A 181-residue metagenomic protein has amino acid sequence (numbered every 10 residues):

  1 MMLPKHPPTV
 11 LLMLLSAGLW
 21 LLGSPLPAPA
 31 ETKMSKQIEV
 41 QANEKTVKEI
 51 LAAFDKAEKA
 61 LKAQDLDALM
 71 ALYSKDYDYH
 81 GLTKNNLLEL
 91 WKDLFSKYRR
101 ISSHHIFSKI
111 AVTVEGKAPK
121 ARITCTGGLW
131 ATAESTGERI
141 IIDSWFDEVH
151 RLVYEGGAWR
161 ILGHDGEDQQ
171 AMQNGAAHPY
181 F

Functional and structural regions predicted by a protein language model:
M2-M13: Bacterial N-terminal signal peptides that target proteins for export
L11-L22: Bacterial N-terminal signal peptides
P27-L72, I106-K109: Short, low-complexity N-terminal intrinsically disordered segments enriched in polar/charged residues
L66-N85: Short, solvent-exposed secondary-structure junction/capping segments
Y73, T83, K109, G116 (+3 more regions): A mature extracytoplasmic/lumenal domain signature
K92-S144: Surface-exposed, charged secondary-structure patches
R139-G157: A short, surface-exposed beta-strand/turn
V153-F181: Low-complexity, intrinsically disordered terminal/linker segments enriched in charged and Gly/Pro repeats
